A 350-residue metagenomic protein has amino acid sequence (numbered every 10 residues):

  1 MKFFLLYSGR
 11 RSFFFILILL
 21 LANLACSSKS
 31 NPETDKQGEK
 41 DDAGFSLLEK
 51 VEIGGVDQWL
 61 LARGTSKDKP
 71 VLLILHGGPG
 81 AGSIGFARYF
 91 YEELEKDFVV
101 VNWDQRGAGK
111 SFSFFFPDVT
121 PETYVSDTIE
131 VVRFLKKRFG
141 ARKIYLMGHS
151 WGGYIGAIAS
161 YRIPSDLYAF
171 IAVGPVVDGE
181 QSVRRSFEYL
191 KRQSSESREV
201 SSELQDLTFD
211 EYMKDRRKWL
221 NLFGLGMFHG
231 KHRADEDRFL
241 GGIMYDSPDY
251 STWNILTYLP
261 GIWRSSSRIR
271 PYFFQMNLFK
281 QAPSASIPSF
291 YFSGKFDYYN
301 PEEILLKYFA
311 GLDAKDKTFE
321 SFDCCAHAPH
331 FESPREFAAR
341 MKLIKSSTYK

Functional and structural regions predicted by a protein language model:
G82-Y91: The serine-hydrolase catalytic nucleophile loop
I84-G85, G107-V119: Glycine-rich "HGGG/HGxG" loop immediately N-terminal to the catalytic nucleophile of the alpha/beta-hydrolase
E95-F112: Conserved alpha/beta-hydrolase
V125-K143: Conserved acidic catalytic loop of the alpha/beta-hydrolase fold
R142-R184: Conserved hydrolase catalytic core segment
Y168-E211: A catalytic-pocket lid/entrance helix-loop region that shapes and gates access to the active site across common
R198-K280, I287: Alpha/beta-hydrolase
A285, Y291-S293: Short beta-strand/loop motif that positions the catalytic acidic residue of the alpha/beta-hydrolase fold
